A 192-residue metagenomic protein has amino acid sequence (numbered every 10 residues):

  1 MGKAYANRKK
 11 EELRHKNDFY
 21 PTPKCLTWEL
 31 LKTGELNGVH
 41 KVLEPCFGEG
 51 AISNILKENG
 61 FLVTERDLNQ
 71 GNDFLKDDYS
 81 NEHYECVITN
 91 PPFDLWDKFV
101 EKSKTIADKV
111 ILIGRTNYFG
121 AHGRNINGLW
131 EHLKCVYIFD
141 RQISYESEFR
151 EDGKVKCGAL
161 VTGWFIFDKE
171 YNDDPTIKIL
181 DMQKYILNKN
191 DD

Functional and structural regions predicted by a protein language model:
M1-D192: Class I S-adenosyl-L-methionine-dependent methyltransferase catalytic core
